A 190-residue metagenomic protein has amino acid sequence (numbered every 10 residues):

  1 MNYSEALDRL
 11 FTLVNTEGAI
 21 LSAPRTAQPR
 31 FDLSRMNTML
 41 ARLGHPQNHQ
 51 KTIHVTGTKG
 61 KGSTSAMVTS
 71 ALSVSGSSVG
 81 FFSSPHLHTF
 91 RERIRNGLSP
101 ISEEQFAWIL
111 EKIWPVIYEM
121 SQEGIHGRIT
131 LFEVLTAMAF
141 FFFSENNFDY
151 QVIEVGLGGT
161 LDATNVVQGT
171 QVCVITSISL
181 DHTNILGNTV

Functional and structural regions predicted by a protein language model:
M1-G57, T64-A66, S70-S75, F82 (+1 more regions): Short functional linear segments
L10, T58, V79, V152 (+1 more regions): Residue-level signal for inorganic ion chemistry
T16, L157, S179: Flexible, active-site-proximal loop/turn residues at the rims of small-molecule/cofactor binding pockets and catalytic
P24-P29, T38-N48, V74-Q168, N184-V190: ATP-dependent carboxylate-amine ligase catalytic core
I53, G80, V172-V174: Hydrophobic/aromatic beta-strand patches that form the interior of the parallel beta-sheet core in alpha/beta enzyme
T56-T58, T64, T136, T164 (+2 more regions): Ser/Thr-centric signal marking residues that sit in or immediately flank functional binding/regulatory motifs
G60, H86, S179: Short, glycine/serine-rich, charged loops/turns that create anion-binding and catalytic segments at active sites
N165-S179: Inter-motif core of Ras-like GTPase G domains
